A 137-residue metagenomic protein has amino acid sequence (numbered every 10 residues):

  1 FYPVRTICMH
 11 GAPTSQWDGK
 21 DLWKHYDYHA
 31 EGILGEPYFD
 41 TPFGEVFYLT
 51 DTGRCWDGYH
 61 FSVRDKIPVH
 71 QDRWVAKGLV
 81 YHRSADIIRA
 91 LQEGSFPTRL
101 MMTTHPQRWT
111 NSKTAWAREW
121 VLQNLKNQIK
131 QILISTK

Functional and structural regions predicted by a protein language model:
F1-K137: Terminal accessory/targeting
